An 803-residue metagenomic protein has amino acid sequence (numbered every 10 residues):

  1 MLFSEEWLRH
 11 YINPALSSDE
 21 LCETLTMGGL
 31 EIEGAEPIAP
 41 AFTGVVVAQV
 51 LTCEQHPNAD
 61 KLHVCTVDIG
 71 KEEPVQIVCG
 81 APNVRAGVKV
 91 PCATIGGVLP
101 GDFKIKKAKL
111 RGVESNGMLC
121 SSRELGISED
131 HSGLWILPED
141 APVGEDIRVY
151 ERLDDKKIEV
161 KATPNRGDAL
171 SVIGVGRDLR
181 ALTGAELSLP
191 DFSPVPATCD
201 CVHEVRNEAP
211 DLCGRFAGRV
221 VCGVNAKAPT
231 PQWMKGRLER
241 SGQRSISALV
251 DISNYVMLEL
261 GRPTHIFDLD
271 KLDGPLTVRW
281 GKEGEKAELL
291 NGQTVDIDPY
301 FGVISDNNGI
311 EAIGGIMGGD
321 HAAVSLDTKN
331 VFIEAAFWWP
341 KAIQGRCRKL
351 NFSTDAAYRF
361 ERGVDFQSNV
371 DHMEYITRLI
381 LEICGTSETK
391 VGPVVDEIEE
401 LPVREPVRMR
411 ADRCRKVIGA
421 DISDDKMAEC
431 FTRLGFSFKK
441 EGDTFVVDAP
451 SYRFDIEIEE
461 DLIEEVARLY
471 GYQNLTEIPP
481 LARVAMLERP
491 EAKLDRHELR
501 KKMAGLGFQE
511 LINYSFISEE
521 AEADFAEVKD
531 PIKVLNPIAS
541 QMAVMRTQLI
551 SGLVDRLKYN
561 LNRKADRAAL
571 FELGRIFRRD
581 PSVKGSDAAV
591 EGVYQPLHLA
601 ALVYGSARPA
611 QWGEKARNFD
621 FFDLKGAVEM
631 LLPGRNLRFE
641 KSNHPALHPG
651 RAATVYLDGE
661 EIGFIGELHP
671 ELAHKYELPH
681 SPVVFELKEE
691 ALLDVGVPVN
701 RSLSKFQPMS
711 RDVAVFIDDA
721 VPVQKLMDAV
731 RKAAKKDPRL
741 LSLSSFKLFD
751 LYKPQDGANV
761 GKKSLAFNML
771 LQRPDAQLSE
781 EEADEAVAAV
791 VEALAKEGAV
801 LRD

Functional and structural regions predicted by a protein language model:
M1-C199, F332, R348-N351, D355 (+3 more regions): Phosphate-backbone binding interfaces of nucleic-acid-interacting proteins
L2-L8, D154-T163, G214-C222, D355-G363 (+8 more regions): Short, hydrophobic beta-strand segments
S4-E5, E23, H63, L187-E285 (+1 more regions): Glycine/proline-enriched, intrinsically flexible loops and inter-domain linkers
V47-Q76, K235-G236, S253-A323: Conserved mixed alpha/beta core segments that line enzyme active sites in large multi-domain catalysts
V88, A108, T277-M317, H321-V324 (+6 more regions): Class II aminoacyl-tRNA synthetase-like tRNA-binding/catalytic domains
R111-E124, H131-I136, I147-R152, K156 (+3 more regions): Mobile "lid/hinge" segments at catalytic clefts and subdomain interfaces of large enzymes
V407-A411, R415-A568, N768-Q777, E782-D803: Extended, well-folded interaction surfaces typified by the phenylalanyl-tRNA synthetase beta subunit core
R433-F436, N513, D587, Y594 (+1 more regions): A carboxyl-terminal module marker
